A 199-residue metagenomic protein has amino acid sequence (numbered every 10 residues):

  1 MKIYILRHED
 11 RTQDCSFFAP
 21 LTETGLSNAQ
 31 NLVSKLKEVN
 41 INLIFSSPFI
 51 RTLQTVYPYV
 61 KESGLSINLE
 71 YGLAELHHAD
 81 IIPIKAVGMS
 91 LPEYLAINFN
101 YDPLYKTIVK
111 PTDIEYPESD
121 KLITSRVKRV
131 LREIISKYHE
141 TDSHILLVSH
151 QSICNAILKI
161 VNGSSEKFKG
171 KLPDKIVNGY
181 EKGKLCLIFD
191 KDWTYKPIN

Functional and structural regions predicted by a protein language model:
M1, K35, N68, E75-L95 (+2 more regions): Acidic, low-complexity terminal tails and accessory targeting/binding regions of phosphate-metabolizing enzymes
K2-E70: Active-site-proximal alpha-helix that buttresses catalytic centers in soluble enzyme cores
K2-R7, F45, D142-I153: Beta-strand elements within well-structured catalytic alpha/beta cores of enzymes that handle phosphate/sulfate esters
P20, K61-R126: Phosphate-handling substructures
Q30-K37, T124, K128-S136: Generic structural signal for well-ordered alpha-helical scaffold segments
I41-G72, A96-L104, N162, K184-N199: Conserved histidine-centered catalytic loops in small-molecule metabolism enzymes
R51-L53, E75-L76, I153-N155: Short, active-site-adjacent cap segments at secondary-structure transitions
R126, L131-R132, L146-S165: Extended, basic/helix-rich recognition subdomains
